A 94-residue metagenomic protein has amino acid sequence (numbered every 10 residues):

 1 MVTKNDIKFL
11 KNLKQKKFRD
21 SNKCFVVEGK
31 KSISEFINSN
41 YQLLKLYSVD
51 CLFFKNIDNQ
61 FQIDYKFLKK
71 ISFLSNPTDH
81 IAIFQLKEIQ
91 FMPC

Functional and structural regions predicted by a protein language model:
M1-C51: Boundary-proximal intrinsically disordered activation/regulatory segments immediately upstream of a helical core
I33-S34, F53-F54, K69, E88-Q90: Glycine-rich nucleotide phosphate-binding loop and flanking beta-alpha elements of Rossmann-like dinucleotide-binding
S48-V49, Q62, F84-Q85: Short beta-strand elements of ligand-binding domains
L52-N59, L74, M92-P93: Short loop/helix-cap segments at secondary-structure boundaries that form the rim of catalytic
N56-L68: Active-site regions of enzymes building and remodeling cell-envelope glycoconjugates
S72-I81: A glycine-rich, Thr/Ser-enriched phosphate-binding loop motif common to dinucleotide/cofactor-binding enzymes
H80-M92: Acidic/glycine-rich phosphate/pyrophosphate-binding loops and surrounding catalytic core that coordinate Mg2+
